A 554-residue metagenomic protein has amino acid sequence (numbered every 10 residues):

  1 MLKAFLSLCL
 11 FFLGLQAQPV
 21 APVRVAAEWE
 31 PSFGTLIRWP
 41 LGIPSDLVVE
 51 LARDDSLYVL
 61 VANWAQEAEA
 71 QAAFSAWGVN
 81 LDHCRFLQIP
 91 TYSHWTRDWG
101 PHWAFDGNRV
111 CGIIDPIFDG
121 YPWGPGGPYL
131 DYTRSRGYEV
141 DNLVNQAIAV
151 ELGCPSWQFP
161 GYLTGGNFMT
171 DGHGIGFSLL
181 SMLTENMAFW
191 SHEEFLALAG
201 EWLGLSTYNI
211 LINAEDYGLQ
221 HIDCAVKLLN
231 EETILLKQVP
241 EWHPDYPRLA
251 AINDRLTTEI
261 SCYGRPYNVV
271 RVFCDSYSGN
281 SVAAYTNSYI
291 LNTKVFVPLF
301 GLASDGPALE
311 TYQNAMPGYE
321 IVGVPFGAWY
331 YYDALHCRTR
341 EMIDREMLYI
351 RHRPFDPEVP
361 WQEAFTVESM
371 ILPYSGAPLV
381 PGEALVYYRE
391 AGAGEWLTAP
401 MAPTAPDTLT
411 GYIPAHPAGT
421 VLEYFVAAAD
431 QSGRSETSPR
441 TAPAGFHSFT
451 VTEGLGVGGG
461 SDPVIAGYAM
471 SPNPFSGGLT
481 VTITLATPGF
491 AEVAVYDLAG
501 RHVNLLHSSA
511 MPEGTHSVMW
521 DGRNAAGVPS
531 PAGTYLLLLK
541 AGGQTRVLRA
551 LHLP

Functional and structural regions predicted by a protein language model:
K3-L13: Sec-dependent N-terminal signal peptides
Q18-Y349: The feature marks the mature, well-folded catalytic cores of soluble enzymes
M342-G454: Glycan-association/targeting regions that enable binding to alpha-glucans and other polysaccharides
A364, G419-E423, P488-F490, E513-T515 (+1 more regions): Extracellular Ig-like/FN3 beta-sandwich strand-entry sites
V367-S375, L479-L485, W520: Aromatic/hydrophobic beta-strand junction motif of beta-rich domains
L455-T484, V495-R501, A532, L548-P554: Surface-exposed, proline-anchored Ser/Thr-rich loop/turn motifs
S509-E513, M519, A525-P554: C-terminal tail/sorting-segment detector
